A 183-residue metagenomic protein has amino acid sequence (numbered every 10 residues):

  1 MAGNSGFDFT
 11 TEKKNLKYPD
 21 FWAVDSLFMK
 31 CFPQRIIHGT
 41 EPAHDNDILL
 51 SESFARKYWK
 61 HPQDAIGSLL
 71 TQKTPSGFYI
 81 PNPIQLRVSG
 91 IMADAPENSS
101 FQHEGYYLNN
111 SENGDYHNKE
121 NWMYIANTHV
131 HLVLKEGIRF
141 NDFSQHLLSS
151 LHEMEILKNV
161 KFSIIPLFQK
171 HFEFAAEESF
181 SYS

Functional and structural regions predicted by a protein language model:
S5-F7, W22-I37, L50-Y182: Mid-to-C-terminal secondary-structure elements that act as membrane-proximal/extracytoplasmic interface segments
E41-H44: Glycine-rich loop motifs involved in handling phospho/adenylate chemistry
D47: His/Cys-centered metal/cofactor-coordination and adjacent catalytic loops
